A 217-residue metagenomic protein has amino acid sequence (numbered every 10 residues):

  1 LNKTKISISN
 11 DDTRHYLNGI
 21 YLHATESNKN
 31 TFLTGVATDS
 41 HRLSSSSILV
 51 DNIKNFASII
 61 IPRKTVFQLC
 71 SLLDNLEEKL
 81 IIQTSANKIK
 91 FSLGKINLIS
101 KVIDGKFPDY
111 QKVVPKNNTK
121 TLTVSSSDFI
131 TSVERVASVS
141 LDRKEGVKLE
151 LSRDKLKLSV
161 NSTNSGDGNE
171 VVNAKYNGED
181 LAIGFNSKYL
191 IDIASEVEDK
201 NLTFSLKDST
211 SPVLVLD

Functional and structural regions predicted by a protein language model:
L1-S47, N52-I103, N118-D217: DNA polymerase processivity clamps
K106: Glycine-rich, pocket-lining loop/helix-strand segments that form or immediately flank
V113-N117: Bateman (tandem CBS) regulatory domains
